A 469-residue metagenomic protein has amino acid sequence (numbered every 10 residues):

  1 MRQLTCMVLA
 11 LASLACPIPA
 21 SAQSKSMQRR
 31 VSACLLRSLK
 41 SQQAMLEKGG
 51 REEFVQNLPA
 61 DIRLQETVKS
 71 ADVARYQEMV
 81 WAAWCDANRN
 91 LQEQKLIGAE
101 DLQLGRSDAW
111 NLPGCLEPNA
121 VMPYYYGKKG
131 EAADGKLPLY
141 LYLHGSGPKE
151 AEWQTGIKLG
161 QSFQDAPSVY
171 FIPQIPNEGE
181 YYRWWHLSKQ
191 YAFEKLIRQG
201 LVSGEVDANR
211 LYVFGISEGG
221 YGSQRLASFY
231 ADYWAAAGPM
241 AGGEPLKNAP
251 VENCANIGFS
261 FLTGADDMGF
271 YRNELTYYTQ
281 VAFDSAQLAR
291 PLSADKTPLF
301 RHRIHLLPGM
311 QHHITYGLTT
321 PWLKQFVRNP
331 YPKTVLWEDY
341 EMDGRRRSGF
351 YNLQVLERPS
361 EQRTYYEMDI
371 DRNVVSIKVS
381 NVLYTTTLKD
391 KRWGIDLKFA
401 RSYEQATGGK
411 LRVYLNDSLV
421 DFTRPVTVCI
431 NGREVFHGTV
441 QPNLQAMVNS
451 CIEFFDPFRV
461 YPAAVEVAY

Functional and structural regions predicted by a protein language model:
Q23-L137, F436, P442-Y469: A domain-start/cap signature at the N-terminus of enzymes
K129-G135, Y181-S217, A231: Gly/Ser-rich "nucleophile elbow"/oxyanion-hole loop immediately N-terminal to the catalytic nucleophile in hydrolases
E131-Y182: Short substrate-entry loop that stabilizes the transition state in hydrolases
E152-Q161, L196, A241-E252: Alpha-helical scaffolding within the catalytic cores of extracellular/periplasmic polymer-degrading hydrolases
N209-A255: Primarily recognizes the serine-hydrolase "nucleophile elbow" in alpha/beta-hydrolase and SGNH/GDSL folds
L262, M268, E274-T276, L288-T385 (+1 more regions): C-terminal catalytic histidine-bearing segment of alpha/beta-hydrolase fold enzymes
A265-H302, L388-L411, L415-R424: Active-site-adjacent alpha-helix of alpha/beta-hydrolase-fold enzymes
D343-Y469: C-terminal beta-sandwich/jelly-roll accessory domains of carbohydrate-active enzymes
